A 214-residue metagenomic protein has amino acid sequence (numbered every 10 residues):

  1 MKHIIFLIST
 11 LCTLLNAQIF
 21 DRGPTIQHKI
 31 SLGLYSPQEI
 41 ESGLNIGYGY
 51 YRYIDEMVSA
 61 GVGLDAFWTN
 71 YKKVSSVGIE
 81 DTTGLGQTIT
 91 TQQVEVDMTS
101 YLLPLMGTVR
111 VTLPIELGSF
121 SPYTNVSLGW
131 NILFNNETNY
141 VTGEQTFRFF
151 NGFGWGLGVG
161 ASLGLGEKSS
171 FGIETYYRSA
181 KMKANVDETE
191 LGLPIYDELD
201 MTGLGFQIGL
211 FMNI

Functional and structural regions predicted by a protein language model:
H3-T13: Sec-dependent N-terminal signal peptides
I4, Q18-H28, E56-A60, G118-T124 (+3 more regions): Outer-envelope beta-barrel architecture signal
A17-S59, N135, G205-I214: Short glycine/proline- and aromatic-enriched beta-strand/turn motifs that initiate or cap beta-hairpins
P24-I26, I40-L44, T99-L105, F120 (+2 more regions): Residues that define the transmembrane beta-barrel architecture of outer-membrane proteins
G33-S36, T91-D97, V141-F147, L191-E198: Extracellular loop and loop/strand-boundary signature of outer-membrane beta-barrel proteins
L34-P37, I46-R52, G63, Y101 (+4 more regions): Transmembrane beta-barrel domains of bacterial outer-membrane proteins
Y51-V141, L165-E167, L204-Q207, F211-I214: Gram-negative (and chloroplast) outer-membrane scaffold detector with strong preference for beta-barrel transmembrane
K73-S75, G164-I214: Predominantly the C-terminal beta-signal and adjacent terminal strand-loop region of outer-membrane beta-barrel
